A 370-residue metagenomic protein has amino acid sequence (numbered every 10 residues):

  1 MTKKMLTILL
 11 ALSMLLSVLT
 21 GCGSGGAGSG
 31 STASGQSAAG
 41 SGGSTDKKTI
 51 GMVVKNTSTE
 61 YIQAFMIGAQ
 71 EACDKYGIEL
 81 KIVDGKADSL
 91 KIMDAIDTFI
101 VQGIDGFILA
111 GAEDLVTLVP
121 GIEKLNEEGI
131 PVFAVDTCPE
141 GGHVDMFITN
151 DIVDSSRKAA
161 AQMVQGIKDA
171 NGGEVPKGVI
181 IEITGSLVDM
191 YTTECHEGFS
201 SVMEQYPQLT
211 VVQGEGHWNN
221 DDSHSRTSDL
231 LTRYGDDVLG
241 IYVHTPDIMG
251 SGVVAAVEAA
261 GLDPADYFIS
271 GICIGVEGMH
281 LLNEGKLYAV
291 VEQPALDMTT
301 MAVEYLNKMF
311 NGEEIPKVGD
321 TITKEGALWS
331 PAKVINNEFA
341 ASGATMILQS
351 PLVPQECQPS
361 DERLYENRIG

Functional and structural regions predicted by a protein language model:
M1-T49, D74, E79, E123-I130 (+1 more regions): Short, low-complexity disordered leader/linker segments with a strong preference for bacterial N-terminal type II
G43, I92, I148-G178, E194 (+3 more regions): Hydrophobic alpha-helical segments within soluble ligand-binding/sensing domains
D46, K177-V179, I183-L187, V202-M203 (+1 more regions): Hinge/cleft segment of the Venus flytrap/periplasmic-binding protein
K48-A72, Y76, K81-T98, I104 (+3 more regions): Extracytoplasmic "Venus flytrap"
Y61-K75, S155-Q162, M190-L209, R226 (+1 more regions): Short, solvent-exposed amphipathic alpha-helices that sit in or adjacent to ligand/effector-binding or catalytic
D84, E140-Q165, E182-I183, G214-E215 (+1 more regions): Short beta-strand elements at the ligand-binding edges of bilobed clamshell
V101, G106-E127, F199, G216-L281: Hydrophobic alpha-helical
L115-V116, P120-D154, A170-V179, G275-N283 (+1 more regions): Flexible loop/hinge segments that line or gate small-molecule binding clefts
